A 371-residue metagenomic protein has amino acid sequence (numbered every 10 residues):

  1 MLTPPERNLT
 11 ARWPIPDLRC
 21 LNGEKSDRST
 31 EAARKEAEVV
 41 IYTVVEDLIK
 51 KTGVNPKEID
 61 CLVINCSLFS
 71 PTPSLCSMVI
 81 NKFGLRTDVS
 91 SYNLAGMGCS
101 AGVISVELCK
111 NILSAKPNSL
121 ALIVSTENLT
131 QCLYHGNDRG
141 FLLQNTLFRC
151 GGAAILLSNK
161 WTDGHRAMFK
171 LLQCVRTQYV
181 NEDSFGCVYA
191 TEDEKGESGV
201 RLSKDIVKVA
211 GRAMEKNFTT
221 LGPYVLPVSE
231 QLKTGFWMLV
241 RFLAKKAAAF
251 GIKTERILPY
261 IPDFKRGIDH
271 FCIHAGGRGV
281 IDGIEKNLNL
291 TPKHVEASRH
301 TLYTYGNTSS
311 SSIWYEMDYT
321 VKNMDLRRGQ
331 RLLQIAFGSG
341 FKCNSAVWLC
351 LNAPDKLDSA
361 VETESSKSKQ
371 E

Functional and structural regions predicted by a protein language model:
M1-L85, V89: Eukaryotic helix-linker segments that join adjacent hydrophobic helices
I15, R19-R28, A32-K50, T126-T304 (+2 more regions): Hydrophobic pocket-lining "lid/loop/helix" segments that shape and contact the acyl-thioester
D17-C20, K35, V39, C66-L120 (+2 more regions): Conserved catalytic cysteine-centered active-site region of acyl-thioester-dependent Claisen-condensing enzymes
K57-I59, T87-V89, K116-A121, L142-L143 (+5 more regions): Short coil/turn connectors at secondary-structure junctions
I59-L62, S105, L156, L171 (+3 more regions): Buried hydrophobic positions in well-ordered alpha/beta secondary-structure cores of metabolic enzymes
N65, A95, L122-E127, L157 (+1 more regions): Short beta-strand segments
P73-S77, I104-E107, C132-D138, L142 (+2 more regions): Short acidic, glycine/serine/threonine-rich loops at helix termini
E316-I335, C343-E364: Catalytic phosphate/nucleotide-handling subdomain of diverse soluble enzymes
